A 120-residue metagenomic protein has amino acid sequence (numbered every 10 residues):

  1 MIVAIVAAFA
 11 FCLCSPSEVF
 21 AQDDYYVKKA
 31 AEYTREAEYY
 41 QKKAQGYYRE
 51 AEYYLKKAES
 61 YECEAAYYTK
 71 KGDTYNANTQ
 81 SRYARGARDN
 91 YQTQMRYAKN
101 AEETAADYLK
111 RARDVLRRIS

Functional and structural regions predicted by a protein language model:
M1-I5, F11: Bacterial N-terminal signal peptides that target proteins for export
F9-E18: C-terminal segment of classical bacterial N-terminal signal peptides
Q22-S120: Extended amphipathic alpha-helical heptad-repeat regions
